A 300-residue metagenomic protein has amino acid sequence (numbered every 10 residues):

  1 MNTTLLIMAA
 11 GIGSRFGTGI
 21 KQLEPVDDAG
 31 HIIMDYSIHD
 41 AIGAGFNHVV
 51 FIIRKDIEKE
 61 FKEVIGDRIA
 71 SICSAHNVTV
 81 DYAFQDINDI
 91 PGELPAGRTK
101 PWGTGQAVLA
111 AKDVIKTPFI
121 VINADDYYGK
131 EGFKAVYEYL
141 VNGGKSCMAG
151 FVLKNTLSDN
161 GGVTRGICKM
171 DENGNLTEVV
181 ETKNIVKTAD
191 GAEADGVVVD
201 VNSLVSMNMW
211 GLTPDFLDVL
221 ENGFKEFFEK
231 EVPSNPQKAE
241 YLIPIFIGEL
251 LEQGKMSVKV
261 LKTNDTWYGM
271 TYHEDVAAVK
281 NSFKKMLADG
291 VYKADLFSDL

Functional and structural regions predicted by a protein language model:
M1-D28, A44: Glycine-rich N-terminal loop/short-helix segment of MobA-like nucleotidyltransferase
M1-I7, H31-V121, Y128: Conserved N-terminal catalytic core of the sugar/cofactor nucleotidyltransferase
G13, Y127-G129: A short, conserved beta-strand element in the Rossmann-like catalytic core that flanks the donor/metal-binding loop
F61-I65, V136, L220, V279: Hydrophobic packing residues within well-ordered alpha-helices of enzyme cores
K130-W210, P214: Conserved core of the sugar-phosphate nucleotidyltransferase
L204, V258-D265: Catalytic beta-strand/loop signature of glycosyltransferases that borders the donor
E221-M256: A C-terminal functional module that forms or caps the active site or interfaces directly with catalytic machinery
